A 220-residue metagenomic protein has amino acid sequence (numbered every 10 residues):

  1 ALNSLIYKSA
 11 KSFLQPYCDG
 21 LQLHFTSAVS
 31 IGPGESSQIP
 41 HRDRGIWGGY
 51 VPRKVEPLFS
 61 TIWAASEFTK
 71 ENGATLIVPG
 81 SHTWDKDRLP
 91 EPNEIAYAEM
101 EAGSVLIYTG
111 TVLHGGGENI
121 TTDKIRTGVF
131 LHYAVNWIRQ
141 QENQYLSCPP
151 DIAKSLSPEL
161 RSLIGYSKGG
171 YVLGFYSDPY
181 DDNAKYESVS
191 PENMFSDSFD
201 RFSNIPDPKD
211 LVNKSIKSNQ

Functional and structural regions predicted by a protein language model:
A1-S27, G48-E56: Signature of the catalytic double-stranded beta-helix
S9, H24, S60-A64, G115: Short, hydrophobic/aromatic alpha-helical segments in well-folded domains
G20-F25, S30-P40: Long, hydrophobic, well-ordered secondary-structure blocks that form the structural core and pocket-lining surfaces
Q22-H24, L76-I77, I107-Y108: A structural signal for short, well-ordered beta-strand segments and their strand-loop junctions that often border
F25-A28, T61-W63, V129-Y133: A structural signal for short, well-ordered beta-strand segments
V29, E67-F68, T111-V112: Short Ser/Thr-interspersed hydrophobic loop/turn segments at strand-loop and sheet-helix junctions that line or gate
G34-M100, T127, I138-C148: Catalytic core of non-heme Fe(II) oxygenases with the double-stranded beta-helix
R88-I107, V112, G117-Q220: Conserved double-stranded beta-helix
